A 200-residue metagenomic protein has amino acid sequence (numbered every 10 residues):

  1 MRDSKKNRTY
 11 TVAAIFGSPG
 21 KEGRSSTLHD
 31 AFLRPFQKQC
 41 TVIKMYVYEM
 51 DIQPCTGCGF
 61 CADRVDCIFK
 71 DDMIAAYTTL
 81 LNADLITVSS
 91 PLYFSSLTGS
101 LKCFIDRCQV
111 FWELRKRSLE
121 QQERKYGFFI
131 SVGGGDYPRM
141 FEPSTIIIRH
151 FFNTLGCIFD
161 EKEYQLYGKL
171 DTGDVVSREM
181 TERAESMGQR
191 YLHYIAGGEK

Functional and structural regions predicted by a protein language model:
M1-S89, Y93-F111, F159, G168-K200: N-terminal beta1-alpha1-beta2 submodule of the flavodoxin-like/Rossmannoid cofactor-binding fold
V47, V132, Q165: Active-site donor-binding loop signature of nucleotide-sugar glycosyltransferases
W112-K116: A short, acidic/glycine-rich surface segment
R117-D160: Short, glycine-/small-residue-rich phosphate/pyrophosphate-handling segment
F128-F129, Y164-D171: A short small-residue
